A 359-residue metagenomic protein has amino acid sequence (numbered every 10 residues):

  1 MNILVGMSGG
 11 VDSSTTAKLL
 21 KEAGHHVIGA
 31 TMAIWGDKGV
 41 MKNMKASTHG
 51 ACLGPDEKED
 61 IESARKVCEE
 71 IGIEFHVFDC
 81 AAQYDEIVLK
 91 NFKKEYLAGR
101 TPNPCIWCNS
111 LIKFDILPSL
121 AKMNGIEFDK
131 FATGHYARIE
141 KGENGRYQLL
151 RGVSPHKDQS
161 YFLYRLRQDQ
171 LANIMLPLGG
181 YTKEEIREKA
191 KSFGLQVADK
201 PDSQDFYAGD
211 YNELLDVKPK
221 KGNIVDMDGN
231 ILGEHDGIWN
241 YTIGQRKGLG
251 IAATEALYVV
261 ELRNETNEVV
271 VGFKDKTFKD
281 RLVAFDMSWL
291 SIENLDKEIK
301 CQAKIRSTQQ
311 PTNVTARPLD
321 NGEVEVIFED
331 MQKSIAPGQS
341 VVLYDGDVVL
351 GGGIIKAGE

Functional and structural regions predicted by a protein language model:
M1-Y164, E184-E185, K191: ATP-dependent adenylation/nucleotidyltransferase module used to activate substrates
A132-I139, E143, Q148-E359: AMP-forming adenylation/ATP pyrophosphatase catalytic core
